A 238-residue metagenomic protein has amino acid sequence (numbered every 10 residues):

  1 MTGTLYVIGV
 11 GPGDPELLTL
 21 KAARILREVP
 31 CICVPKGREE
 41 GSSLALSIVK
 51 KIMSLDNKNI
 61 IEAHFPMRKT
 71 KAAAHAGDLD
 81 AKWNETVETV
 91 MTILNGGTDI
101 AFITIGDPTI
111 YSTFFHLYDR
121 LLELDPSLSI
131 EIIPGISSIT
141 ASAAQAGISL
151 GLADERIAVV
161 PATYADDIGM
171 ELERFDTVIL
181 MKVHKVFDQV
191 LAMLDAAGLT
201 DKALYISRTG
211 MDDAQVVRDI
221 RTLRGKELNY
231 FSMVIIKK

Functional and structural regions predicted by a protein language model:
G3-G37: N-terminal phosphate-binding or glycine-rich loops at protein starts, especially the Walker A/P-loop of NTPases
L5, L172-K238: A contiguous loop/helix-start segment that scaffolds small-molecule binding in enzyme catalytic cores
G13, D78-M91: Glycine-rich, highly charged phosphate/nucleotide-binding loops
D14, E39, G106-T113, I136-S138 (+1 more regions): Gly/Ser/Thr-rich loops at beta-strand to alpha-helix junctions that form or flank small-molecule/cofactor-binding
I25-E28, E88-T98: Glycine-rich phosphate/diphosphate-binding loops that line cofactor/substrate pockets in enzymes
E28-R38, I132-I133, L204-S207: Short internal beta-strands
E40-G77, A81, L191, D195-T209: P-loop/Walker A phosphate-binding loop and immediately adjacent motor/lid segment at beta-alpha junctions
G96, I110-R174: Class I SAM-dependent methyltransferase SAM-binding "motif I" and its flanking Rossmann-like core
